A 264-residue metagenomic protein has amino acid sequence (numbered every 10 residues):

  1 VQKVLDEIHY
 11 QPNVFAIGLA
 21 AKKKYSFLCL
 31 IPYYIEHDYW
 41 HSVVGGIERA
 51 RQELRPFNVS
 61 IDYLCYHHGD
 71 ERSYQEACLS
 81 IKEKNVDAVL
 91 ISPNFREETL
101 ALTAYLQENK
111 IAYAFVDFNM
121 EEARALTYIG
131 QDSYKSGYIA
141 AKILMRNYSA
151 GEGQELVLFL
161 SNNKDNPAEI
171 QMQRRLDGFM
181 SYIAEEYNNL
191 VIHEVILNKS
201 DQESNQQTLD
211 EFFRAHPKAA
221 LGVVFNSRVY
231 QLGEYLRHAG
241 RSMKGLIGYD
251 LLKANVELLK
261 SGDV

Functional and structural regions predicted by a protein language model:
V1-K22: N-terminal helix-turn-helix DNA-binding module of bacterial transcription factors
L19-V44, T127, E155-P167: Short beta-strand segments enriched in small/hydrophobic residues
I47, A140-E186, E194: An alpha-beta-alpha
R51-E71, L156-L158, M180-Q202: Short beta-strand elements in bilobed, periplasmic/extracellular small-molecule ligand-binding domains
P56-V86, L90-R96: Central regulatory/effector-binding core of bacterial HTH transcription factors
L79-I81, A88-Q107, F179, V191-V256: Hydrophobic alpha-helical
N94-K135, L252-G262: Flexible loop/hinge segments that line or gate small-molecule binding clefts
Y128-L156, S204-Q206, L251-N255: Hydrophobic alpha-helical segments within soluble ligand-binding/sensing domains
